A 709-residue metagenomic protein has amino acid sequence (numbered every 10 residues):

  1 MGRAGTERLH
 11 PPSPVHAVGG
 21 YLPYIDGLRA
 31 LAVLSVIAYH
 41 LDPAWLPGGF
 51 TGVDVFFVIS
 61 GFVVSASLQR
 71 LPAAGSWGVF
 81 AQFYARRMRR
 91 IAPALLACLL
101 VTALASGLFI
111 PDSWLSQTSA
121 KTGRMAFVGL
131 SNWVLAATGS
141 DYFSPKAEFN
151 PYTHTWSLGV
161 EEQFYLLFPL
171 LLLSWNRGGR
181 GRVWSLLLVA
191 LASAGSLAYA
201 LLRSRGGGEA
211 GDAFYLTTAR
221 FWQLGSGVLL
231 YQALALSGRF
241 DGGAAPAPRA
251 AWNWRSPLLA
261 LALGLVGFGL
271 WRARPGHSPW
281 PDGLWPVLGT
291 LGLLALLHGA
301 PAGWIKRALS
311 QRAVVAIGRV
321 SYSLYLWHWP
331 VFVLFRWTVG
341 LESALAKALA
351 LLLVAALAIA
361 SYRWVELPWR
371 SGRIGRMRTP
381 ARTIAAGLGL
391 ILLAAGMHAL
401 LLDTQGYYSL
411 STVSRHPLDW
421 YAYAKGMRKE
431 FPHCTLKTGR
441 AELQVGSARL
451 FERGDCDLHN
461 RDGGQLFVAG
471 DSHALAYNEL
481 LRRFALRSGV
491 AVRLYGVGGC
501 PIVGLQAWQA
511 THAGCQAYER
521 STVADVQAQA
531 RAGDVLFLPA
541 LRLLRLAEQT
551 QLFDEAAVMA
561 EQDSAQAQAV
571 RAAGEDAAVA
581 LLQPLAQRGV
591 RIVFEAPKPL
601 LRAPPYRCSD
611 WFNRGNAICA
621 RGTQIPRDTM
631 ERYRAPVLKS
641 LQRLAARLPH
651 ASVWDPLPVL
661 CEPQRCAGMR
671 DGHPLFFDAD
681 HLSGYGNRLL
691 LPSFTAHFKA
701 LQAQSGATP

Functional and structural regions predicted by a protein language model:
G2-R3, E7-M377, I391-L392, T708: Membrane-interface helix/loop caps of multi-pass membrane proteins
G2-R3, R272-H277, T338-L345, A355-A356 (+2 more regions): Extracellular/periplasmic envelope-modification machinery, especially enzymes that add or remove acyl/ester groups on
